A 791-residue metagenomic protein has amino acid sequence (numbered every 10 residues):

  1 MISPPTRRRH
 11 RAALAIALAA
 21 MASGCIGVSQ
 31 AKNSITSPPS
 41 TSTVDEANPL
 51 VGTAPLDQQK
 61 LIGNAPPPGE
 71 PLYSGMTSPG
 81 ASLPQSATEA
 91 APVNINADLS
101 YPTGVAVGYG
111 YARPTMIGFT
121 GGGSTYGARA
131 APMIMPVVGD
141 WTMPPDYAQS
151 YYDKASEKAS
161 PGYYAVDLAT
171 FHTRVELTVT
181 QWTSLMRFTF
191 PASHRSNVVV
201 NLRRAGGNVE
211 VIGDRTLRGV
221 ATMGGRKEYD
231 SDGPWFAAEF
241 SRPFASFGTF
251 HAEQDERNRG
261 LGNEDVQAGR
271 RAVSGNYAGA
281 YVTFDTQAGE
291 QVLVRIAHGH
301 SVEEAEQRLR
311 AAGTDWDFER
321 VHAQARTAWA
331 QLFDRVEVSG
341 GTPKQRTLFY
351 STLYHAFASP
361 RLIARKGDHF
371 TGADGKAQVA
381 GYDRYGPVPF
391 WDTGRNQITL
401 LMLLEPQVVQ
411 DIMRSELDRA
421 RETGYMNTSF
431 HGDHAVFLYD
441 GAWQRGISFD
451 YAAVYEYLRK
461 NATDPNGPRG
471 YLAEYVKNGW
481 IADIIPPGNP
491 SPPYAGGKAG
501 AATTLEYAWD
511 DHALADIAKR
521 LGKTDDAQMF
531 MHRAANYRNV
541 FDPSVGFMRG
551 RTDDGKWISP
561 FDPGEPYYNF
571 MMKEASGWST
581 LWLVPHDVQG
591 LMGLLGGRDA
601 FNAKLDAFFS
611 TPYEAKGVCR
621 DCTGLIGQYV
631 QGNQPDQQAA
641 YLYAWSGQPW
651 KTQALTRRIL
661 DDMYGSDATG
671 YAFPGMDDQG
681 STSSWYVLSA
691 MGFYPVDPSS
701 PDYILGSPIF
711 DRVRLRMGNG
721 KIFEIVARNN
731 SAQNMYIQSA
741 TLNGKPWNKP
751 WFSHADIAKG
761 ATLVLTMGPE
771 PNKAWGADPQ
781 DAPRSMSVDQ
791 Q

Functional and structural regions predicted by a protein language model:
I2-L14: Bacterial N-terminal signal peptides that target proteins for export
A15-G24: Bacterial N-terminal signal peptides
I26-V28: Bacterial signal peptide processing site
I35-I398, M402-F437, Q444-L505, A513-N539 (+8 more regions): Accessory carbohydrate-recognition regions in carbohydrate-active enzymes
D510: ATP-dependent phospho-/nucleotidyl transfer catalytic cores
F723-S731: Short aromatic-glycine motifs in intrinsically disordered, low-complexity regions
